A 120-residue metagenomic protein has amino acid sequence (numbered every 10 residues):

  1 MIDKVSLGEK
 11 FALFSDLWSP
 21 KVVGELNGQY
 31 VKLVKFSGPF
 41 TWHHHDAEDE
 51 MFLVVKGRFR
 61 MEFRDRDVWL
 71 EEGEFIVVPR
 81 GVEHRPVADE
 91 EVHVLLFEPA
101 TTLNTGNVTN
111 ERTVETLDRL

Functional and structural regions predicted by a protein language model:
M1-K32, T109-L120: A short, N-terminal "cap"/entry segment at the start of jelly-roll beta-barrel domains of the cupin/DSBH fold
D16-L17, Y30-D46: Conserved short histidine dyad/triad with adjacent acidic residue
N27, V55-K56, E71-E72, E90: A cytosolic small-molecule/anion-sensing beta-strand core signal
K35-S37, H45-F63: Short, conserved beta-strand element in jelly-roll/cupin
R64-G81: Short acidic-glycine-tyrosine-enriched beta hairpin
R80-V108: Ligand-binding loop in jelly-roll beta-barrel domains
